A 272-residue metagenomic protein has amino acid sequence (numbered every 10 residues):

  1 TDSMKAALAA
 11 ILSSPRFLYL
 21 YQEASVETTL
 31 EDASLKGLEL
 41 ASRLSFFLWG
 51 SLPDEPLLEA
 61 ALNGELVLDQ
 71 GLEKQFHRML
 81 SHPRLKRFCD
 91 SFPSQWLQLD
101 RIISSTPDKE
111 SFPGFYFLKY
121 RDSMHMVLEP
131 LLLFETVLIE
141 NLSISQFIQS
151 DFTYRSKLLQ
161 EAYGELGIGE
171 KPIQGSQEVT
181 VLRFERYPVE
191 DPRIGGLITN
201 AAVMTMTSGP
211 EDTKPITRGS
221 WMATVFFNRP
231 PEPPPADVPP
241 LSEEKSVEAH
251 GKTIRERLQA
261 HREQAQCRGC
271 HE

Functional and structural regions predicted by a protein language model:
T1, G175-S176, V181, R186-E272: Sequence context surrounding c-type heme c attachment/ligation sites in exported
T1-A7, P15: A conserved hydrophobic secondary-structure block that centers on an alpha-helix together with its immediately flanking
M4, L18-S42, P53-I139, S143-Q146: Long, ordered, helix-rich scaffold segments
S14, P93, L159, M222 (+1 more regions): A residue-level signal for conserved active-site and pocket-lining positions in enzyme catalytic cores
P15-Y19, L40, P53, L57 (+3 more regions): Extended, hydrophobic alpha-helical segments in both membrane/secreted and soluble proteins
F46-G50, D54, N63, H82 (+6 more regions): Short, well-ordered loop/turn and helix-capping segments at boundaries between secondary-structure elements and domains
P56, G164-E185: Short, well-structured beta-strand/strand-turn elements
V137-I173: Gly/Pro-rich turn-and-neighbor structural signature
